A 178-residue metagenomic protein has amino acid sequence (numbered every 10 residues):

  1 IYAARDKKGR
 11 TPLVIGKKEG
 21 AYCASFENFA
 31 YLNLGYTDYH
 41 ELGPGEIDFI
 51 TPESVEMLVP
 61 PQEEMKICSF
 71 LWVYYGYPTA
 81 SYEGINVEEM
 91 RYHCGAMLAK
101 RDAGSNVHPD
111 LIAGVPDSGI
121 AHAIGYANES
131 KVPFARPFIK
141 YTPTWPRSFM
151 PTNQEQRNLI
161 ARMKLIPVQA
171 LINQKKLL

Functional and structural regions predicted by a protein language model:
I1-G119, A127-V168: N-terminal segments that mediate ammonia production and transfer in glutamine-dependent amidotransferase systems
I166-L177: Short basic/glycine-enriched coil/helix segment immediately N-terminal to the Walker B
